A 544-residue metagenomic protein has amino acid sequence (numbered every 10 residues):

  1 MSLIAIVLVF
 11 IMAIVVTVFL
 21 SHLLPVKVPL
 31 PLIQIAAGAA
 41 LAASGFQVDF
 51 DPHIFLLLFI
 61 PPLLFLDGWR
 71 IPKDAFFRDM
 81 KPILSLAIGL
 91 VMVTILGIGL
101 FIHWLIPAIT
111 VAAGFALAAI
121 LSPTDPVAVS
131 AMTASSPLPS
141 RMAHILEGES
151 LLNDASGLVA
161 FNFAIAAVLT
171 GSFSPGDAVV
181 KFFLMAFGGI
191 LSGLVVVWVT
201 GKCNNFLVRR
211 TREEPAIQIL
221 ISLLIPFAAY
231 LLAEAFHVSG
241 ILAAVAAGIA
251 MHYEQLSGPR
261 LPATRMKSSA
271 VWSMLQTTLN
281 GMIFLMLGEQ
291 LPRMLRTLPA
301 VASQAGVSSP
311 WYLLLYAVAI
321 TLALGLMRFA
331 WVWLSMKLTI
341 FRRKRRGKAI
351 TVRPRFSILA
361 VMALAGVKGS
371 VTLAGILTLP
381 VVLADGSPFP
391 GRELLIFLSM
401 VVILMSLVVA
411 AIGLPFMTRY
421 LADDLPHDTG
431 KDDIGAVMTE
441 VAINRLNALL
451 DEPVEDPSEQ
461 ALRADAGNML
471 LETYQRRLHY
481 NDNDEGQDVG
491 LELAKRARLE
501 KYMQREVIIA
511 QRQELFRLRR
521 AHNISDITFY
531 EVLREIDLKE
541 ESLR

Functional and structural regions predicted by a protein language model:
M1-K431, L515-N523, I527-E535, K539-R544: Transmembrane helical cores of multi-pass secondary ion antiporters/exchangers
P426-R544: Cytosolic C-terminal regulatory domains/tails of membrane transporters and channels
